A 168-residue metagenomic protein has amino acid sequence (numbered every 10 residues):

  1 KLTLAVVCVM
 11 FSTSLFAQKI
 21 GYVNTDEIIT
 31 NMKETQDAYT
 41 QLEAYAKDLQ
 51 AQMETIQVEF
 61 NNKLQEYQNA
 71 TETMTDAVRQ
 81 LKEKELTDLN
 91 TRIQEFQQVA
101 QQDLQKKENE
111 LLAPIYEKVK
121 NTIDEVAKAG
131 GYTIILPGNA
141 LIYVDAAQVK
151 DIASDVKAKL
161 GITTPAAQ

Functional and structural regions predicted by a protein language model:
K1-T3, I20-G21: Short, basic/polar N-terminal leader/transit segment immediately after the initiator methionine
L2-F11: Sec-dependent N-terminal signal peptides
F11-A17: Sec/Tat signal peptide C-region and signal peptidase I cleavage site
Q18-Q168: Amphipathic, charged alpha-helical segments and their helix-to-coil junctions in extracytoplasmic/peripheral assemblies
